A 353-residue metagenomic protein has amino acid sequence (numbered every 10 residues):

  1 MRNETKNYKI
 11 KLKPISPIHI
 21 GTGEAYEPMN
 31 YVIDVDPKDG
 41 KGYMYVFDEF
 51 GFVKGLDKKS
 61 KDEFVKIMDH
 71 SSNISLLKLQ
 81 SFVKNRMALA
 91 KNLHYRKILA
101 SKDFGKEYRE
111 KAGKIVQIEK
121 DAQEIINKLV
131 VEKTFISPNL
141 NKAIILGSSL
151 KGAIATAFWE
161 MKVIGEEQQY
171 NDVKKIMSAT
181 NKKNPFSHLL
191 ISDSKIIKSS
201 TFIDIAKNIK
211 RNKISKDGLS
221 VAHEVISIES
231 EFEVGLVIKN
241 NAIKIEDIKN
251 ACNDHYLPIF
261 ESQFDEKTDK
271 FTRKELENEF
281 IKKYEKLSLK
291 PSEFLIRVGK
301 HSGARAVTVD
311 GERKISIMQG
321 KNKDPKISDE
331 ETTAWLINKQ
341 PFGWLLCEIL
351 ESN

Functional and structural regions predicted by a protein language model:
M1-Q80, A179-H188, S192-N353: Basic polyanion-binding and macromolecular-assembly surfaces
G21-G23, N139, S148: Surface-exposed loop/turn and secondary-structure junction residues enriched for glycine/proline
S75-P138, K142-L146, A153-I228, K300-A304 (+3 more regions): Extended, compositionally biased
I144, S148, I245-E246: Generic detection of long, well-ordered alpha-helical segments
